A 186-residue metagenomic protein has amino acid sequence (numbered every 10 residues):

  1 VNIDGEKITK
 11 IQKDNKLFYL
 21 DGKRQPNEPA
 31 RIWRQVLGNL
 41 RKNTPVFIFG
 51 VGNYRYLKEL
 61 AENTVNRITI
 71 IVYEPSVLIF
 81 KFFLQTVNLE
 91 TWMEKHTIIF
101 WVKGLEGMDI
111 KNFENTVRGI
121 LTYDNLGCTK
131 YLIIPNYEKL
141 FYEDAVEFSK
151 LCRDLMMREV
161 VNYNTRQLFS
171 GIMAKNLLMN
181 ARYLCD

Functional and structural regions predicted by a protein language model:
V1-D186: N-terminal donor/sugar-recognition subdomains of glycan-related enzymes, prototypically the membrane-proximal stem
